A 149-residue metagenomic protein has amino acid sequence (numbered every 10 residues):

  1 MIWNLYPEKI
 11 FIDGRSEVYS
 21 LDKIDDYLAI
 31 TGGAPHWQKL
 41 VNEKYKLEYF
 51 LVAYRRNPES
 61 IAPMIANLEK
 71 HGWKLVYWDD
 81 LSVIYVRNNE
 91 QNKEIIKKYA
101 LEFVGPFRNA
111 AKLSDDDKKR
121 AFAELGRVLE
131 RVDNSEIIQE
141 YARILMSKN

Functional and structural regions predicted by a protein language model:
M1: Conserved strand-helix element at the start of the C-terminal RecA-like helicase core
N4-K9, D13-N149: C-terminal luminal/periplasmic domains and tails of membrane-associated envelope-modifying transferases
